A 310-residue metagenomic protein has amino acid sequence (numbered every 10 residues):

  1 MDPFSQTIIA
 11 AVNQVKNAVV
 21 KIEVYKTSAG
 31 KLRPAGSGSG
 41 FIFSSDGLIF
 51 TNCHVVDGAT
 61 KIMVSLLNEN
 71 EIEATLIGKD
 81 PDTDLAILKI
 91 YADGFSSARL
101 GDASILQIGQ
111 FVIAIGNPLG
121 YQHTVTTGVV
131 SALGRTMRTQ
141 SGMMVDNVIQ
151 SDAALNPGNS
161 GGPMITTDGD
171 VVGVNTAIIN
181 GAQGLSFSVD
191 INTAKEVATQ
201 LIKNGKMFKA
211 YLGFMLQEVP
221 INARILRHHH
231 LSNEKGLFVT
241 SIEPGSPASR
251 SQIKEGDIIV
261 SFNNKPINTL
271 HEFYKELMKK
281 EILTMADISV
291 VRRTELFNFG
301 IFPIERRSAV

Functional and structural regions predicted by a protein language model:
M1-R227, S232-K235, M278, T294 (+1 more regions): Serine-dependent protease modules
I49-F50, A248-L270: Conserved PDZ fold ligand-binding element
D93-S97, L237-E243, I267-H271: Short, structured beta-strand/loop micro-motifs enriched in basic residues and often containing a Trp
F214, I242, G256, P266-L270 (+1 more regions): PDZ peptide-recognition modules
P244, E255-S261, Y274-K280: Helical hairpin unit composed of two closely spaced alpha helices linked by a short loop
F299-I301: Edge beta-strands of extracellular beta-sandwich domains
